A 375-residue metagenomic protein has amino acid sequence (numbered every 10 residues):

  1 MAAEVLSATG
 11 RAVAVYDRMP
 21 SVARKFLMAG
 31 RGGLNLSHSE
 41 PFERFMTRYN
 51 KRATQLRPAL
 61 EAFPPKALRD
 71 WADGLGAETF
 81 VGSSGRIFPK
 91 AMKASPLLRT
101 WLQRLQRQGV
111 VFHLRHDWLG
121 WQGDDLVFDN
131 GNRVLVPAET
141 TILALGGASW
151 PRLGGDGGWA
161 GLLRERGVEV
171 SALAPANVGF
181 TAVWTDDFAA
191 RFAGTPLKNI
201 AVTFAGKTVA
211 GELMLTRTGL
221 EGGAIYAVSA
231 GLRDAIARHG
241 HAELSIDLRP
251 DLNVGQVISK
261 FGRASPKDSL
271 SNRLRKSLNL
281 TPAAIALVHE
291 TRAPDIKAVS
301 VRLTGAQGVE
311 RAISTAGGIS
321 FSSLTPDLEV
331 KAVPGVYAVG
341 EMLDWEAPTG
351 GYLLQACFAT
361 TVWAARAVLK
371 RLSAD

Functional and structural regions predicted by a protein language model:
M1-V15, F358-L369: N-terminal Rossmann-like FAD-binding beta1-loop-alpha1 element of flavoenzymes
S7-R31: Glycine-rich FAD pyrophosphate-binding loop
A14-Y16, W118-L119, L135-G155, L163-R164 (+3 more regions): Short hydrophobic core segments
P20-M28, F42, E78, V168-A174 (+1 more regions): An anion/pyrophosphate-binding glycine-rich loop and adjacent beta-alpha core in soluble alpha-beta enzymes
G33-V81: Glycine-rich active-site loop/strand segments that organize a redox cofactor
F112-D125: A conserved short coil-to-beta-strand element within the FAD-binding core of flavoproteins
L114, L280-E346: A glycine-rich dinucleotide-binding beta-alpha-beta segment and adjacent secondary-structure elements that constitute
G147-R166, V330, D344-S373: A conserved FAD-binding loop/helix module that cradles the flavin
